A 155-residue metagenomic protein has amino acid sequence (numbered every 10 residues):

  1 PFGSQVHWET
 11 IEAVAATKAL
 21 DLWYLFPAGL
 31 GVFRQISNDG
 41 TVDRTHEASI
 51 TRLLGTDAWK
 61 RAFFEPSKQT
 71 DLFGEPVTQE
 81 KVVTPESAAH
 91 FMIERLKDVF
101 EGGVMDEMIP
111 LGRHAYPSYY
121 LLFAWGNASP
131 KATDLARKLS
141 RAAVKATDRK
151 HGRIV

Functional and structural regions predicted by a protein language model:
P1-V155: Class I S-adenosyl-L-methionine-dependent methyltransferase catalytic core
